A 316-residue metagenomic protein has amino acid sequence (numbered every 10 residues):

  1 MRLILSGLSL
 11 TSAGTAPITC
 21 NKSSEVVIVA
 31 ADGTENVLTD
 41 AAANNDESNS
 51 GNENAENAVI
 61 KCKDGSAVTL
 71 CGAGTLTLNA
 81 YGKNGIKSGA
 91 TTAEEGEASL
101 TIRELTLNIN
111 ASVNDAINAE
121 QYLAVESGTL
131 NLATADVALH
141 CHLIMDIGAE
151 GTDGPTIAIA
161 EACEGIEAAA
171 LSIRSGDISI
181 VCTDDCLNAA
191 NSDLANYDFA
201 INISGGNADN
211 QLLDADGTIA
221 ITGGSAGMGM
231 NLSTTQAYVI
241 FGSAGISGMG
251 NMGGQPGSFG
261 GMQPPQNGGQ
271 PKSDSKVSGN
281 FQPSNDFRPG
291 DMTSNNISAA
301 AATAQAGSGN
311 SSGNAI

Functional and structural regions predicted by a protein language model:
M1-I316: A composition-driven surface/loop motif
